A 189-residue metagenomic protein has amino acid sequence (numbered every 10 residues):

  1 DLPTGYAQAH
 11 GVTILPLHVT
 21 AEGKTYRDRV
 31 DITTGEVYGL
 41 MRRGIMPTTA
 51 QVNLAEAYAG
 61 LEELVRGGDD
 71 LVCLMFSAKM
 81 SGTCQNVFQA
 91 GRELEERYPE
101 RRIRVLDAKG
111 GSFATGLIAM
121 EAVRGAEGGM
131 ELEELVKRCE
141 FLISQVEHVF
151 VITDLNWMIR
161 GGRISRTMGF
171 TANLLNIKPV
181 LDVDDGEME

Functional and structural regions predicted by a protein language model:
D1-T20, K24, A59, K79-R104 (+1 more regions): Mixed-charge interfacial surface used for oligomerization/domain docking and macromolecular partner engagement
G23-V87, R92-E96: Class I S-adenosyl-L-methionine
D69-C73, R101-L106: Short, flexible active-site-proximal loops enriched in glycine and acidic residues
